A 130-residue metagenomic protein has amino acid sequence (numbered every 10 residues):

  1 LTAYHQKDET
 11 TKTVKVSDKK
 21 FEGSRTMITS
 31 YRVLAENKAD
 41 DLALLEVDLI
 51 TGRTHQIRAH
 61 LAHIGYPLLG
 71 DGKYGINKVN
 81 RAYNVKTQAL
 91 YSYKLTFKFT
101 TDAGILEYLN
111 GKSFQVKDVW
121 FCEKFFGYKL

Functional and structural regions predicted by a protein language model:
L1-A43, A103-I105, Q115-V116, F125: Glycine- and acidic-residue-rich catalytic/RNA-contacting loop of pseudouridine synthases
A39-D40, I50, H60-L130: Pseudouridine synthases involved in rRNA/tRNA modification
L45-D48: Short histidine-centered loop motifs in beta-beta connectors
